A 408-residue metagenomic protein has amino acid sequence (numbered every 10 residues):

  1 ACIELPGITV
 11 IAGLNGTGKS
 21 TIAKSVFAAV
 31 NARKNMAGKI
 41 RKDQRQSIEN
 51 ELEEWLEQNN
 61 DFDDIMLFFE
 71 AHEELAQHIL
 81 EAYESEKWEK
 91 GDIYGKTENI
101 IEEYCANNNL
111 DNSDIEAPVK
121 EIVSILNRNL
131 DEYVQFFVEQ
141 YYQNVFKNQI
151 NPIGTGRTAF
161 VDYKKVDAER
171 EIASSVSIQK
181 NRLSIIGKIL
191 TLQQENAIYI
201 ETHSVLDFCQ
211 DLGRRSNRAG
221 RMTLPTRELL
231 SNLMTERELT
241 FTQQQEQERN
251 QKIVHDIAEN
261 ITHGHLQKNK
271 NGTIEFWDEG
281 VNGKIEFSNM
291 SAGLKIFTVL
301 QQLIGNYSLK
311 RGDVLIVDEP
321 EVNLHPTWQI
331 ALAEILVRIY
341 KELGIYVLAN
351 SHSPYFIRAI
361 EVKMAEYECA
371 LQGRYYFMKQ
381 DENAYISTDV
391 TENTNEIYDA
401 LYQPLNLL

Functional and structural regions predicted by a protein language model:
A1-K39, E275-N406: Switch/communication elements of ASCE P-loop NTPase nucleotide-binding domains
A32-G305, K310-G312, Y385-L408: Phosphate-coordinating catalytic segments in nucleotide- and nucleic-acid-processing enzymes
